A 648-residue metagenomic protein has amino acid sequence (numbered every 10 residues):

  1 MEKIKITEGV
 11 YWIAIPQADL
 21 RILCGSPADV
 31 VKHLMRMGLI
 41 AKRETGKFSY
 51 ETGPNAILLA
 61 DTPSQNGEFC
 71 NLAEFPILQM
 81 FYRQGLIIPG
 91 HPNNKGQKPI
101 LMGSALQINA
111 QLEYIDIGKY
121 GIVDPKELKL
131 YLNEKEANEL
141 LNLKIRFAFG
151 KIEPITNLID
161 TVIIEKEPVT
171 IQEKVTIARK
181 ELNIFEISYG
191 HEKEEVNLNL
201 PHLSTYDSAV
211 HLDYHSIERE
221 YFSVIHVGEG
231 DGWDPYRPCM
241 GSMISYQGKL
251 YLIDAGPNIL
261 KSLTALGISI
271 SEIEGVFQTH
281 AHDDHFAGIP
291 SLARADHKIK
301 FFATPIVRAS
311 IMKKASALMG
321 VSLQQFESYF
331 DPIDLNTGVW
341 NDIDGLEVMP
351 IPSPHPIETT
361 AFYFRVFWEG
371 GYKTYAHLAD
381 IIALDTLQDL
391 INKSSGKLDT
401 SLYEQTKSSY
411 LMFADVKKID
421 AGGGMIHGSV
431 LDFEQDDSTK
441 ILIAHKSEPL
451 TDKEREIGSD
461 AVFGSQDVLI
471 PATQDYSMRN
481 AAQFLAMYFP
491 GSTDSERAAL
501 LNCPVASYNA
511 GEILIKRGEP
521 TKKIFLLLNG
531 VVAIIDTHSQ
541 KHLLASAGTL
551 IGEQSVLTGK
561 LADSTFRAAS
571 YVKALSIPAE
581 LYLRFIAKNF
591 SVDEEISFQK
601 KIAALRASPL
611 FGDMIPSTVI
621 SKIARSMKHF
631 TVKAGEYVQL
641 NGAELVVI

Functional and structural regions predicted by a protein language model:
M1-A28, L34-G38, T45, F413 (+1 more regions): Binuclear metal-ion centers of metallo-dependent hydrolases, dominated by the metallo-beta-lactamase
M1-I268, D334-F413, A472: Core dinuclear metal-dependent hydrolase active-site scaffold
W233, A281-A287, A309-S310, V339 (+4 more regions): Active-site environment of divalent metal-dependent phosphoester hydrolases
I268-D296: Di-metal (Zn2+ and/or Mg2+/Mn2+) metal-binding site signature of metallo-dependent hydrolases with the MBL/beta-CASP
I270-S271, L292-H297, S409-M412, D432-S438: Short, conserved loop/helix-junction motifs that constitute active-site signature segments in enzyme catalytic cores
I299-A309, K440-S447: Short internal beta-strands
V307-P332: Active-site neighborhood of divalent metal-dependent phosphoester bond hydrolases
R455-E456, G464-I648: Cytosolic regulatory regions built on CNB/CRP/Popeye-like sensor folds
